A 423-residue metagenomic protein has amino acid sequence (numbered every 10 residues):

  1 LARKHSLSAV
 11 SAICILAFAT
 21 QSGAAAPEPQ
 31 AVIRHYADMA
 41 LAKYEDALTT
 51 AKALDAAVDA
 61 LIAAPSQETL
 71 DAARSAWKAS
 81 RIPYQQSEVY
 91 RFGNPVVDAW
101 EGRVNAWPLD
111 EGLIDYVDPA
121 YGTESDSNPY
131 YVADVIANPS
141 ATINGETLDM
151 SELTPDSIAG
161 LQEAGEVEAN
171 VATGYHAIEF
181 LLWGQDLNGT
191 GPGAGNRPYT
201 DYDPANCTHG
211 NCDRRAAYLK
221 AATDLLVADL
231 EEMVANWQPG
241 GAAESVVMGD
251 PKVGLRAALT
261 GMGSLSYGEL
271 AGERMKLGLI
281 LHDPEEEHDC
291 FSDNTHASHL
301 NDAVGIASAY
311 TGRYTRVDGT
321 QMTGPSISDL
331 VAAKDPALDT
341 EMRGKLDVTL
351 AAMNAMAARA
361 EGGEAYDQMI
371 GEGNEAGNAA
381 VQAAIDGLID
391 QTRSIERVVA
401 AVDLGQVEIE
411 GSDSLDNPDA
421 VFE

Functional and structural regions predicted by a protein language model:
L1-V10: Bacterial N-terminal signal peptides that target proteins for export
V10-A17: Bacterial N-terminal signal peptides
A19-S22: N-terminal signal peptide c-region/cleavage motif recognized by signal peptidases
A25-E423: Mature extracytoplasmic or organellar-lumen-exposed domains after removal of signal/transit peptides
